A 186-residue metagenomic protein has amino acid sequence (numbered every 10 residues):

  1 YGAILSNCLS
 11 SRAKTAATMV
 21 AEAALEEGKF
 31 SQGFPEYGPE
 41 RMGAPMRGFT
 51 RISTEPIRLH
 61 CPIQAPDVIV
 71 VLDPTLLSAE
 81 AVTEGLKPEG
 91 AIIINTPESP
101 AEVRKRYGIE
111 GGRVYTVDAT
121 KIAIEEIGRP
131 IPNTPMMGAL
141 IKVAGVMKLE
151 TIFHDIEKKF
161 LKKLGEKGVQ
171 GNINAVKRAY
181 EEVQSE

Functional and structural regions predicted by a protein language model:
Y1-E186: Active-site cofactor/cluster-binding pocket
